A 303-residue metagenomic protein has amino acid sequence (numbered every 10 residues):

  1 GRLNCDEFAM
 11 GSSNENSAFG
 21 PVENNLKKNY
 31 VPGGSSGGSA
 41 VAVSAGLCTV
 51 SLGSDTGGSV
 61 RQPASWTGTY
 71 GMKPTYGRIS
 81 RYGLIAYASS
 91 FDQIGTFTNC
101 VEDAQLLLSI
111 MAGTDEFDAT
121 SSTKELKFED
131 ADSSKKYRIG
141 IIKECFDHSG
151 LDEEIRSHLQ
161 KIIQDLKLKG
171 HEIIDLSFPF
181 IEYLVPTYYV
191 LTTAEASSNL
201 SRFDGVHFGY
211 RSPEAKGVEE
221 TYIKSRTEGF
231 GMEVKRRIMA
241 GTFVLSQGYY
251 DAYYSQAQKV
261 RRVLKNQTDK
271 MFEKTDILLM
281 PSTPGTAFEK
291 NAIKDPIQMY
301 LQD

Functional and structural regions predicted by a protein language model:
G1, I173-D175: A structural preference for short, hydrophobic beta-strand core positions in alpha/beta folds
R2-S109: Short glycine/serine-rich loop segments
L3-N4, M10, E144, F178 (+2 more regions): Short, well-ordered beta-to-alpha junction loops that form the rim of enzyme active sites and present histidine/acidic
S13-G20, P186-N199: Charged, often glycine-rich, active-site loop that binds/positions anionic groups
C48, D165-L168, I173, E195 (+2 more regions): Glycine-rich, small-residue loops and helix-cap segments that act as flexible hinges at active-site edges
P63, T69-T75, I79, I94-F97 (+9 more regions): Change "in soluble alpha/beta enzymes" to "in soluble alpha/beta proteins
K73-S157, I162, E220-K224: A short helix-breaking turn/cap at a secondary-structure junction
D118-E125, Y137-R138, I142-C145, L176-Y189 (+3 more regions): Flexible, acidic loop-helix segments that line cofactor/substrate-binding pockets
